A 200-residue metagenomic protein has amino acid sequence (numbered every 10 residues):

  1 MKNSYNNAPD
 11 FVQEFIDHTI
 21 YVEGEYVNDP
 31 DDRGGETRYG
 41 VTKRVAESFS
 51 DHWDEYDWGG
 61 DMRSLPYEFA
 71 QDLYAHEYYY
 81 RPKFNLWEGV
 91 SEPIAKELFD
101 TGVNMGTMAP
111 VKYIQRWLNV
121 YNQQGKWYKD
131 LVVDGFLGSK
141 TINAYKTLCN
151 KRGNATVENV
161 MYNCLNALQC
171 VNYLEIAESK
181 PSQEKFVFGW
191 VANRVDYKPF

Functional and structural regions predicted by a protein language model:
M1-F200: Cell-wall polysaccharide-cleaving catalytic domain and substrate-binding groove, primarily in peptidoglycan/chitin
